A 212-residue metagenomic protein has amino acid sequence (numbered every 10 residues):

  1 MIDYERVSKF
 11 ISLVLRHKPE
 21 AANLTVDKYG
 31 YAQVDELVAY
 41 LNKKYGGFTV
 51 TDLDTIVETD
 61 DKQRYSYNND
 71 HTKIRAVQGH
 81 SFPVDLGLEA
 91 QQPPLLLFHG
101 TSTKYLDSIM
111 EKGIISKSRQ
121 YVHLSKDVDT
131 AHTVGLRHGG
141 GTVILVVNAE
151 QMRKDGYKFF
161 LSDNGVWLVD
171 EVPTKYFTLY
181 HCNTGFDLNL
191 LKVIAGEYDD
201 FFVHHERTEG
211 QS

Functional and structural regions predicted by a protein language model:
M1-L97, S102-V122, K126-S212: Conserved NAD+-utilizing ADP-ribose enzyme module
